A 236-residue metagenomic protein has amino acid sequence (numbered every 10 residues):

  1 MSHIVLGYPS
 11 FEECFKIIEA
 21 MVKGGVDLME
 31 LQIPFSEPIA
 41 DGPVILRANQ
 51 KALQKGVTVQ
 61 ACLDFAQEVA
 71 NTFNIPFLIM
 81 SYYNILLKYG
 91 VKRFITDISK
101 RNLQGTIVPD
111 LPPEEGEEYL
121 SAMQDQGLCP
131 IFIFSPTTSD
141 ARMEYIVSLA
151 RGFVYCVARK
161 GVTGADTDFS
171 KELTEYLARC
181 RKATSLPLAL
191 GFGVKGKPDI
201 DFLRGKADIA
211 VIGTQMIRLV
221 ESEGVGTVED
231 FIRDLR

Functional and structural regions predicted by a protein language model:
M1-I4, M29-L31, F77-S81, T106-V108 (+4 more regions): Hydrophobic faces of well-ordered beta-strands that scaffold small-molecule active sites in alpha/beta enzyme cores
M1-N74, K88, S148-R151, G224-G226 (+1 more regions): Conserved N-terminal beta1-alpha1 strand-loop-helix module at the mouth
V5-S10, M80-L87, P112-P113, F134-T138 (+1 more regions): Glycine-rich beta-to-alpha transition loops that act as phosphate-gripper elements at the mouths of alpha/beta enzyme
F11-K23, T138-S148, A183, L190 (+1 more regions): Catalytic cores of alpha/beta
G25, I98-Q104, M123-I131, S148-V154 (+1 more regions): Glycine-enriched alpha-helix->loop->beta-strand junction motifs that scaffold or abut catalytic
V26-E37, L103-I107, P112, C156-G164 (+2 more regions): Glycine-rich phosphate-binding active-site loops on the catalytic face of alpha/beta enzymes
F35-I45, Q54-F65, L86-K92, V108-D125 (+4 more regions): Active-site-adjacent beta->alpha loops and helix N-cap segments on the catalytic face of soluble alpha/beta enzymes
A178-L186, K195-D201, G205-R236: Alpha/beta catalytic cores of nucleotide-metabolism and tRNA/nucleoside-modifying enzymes
